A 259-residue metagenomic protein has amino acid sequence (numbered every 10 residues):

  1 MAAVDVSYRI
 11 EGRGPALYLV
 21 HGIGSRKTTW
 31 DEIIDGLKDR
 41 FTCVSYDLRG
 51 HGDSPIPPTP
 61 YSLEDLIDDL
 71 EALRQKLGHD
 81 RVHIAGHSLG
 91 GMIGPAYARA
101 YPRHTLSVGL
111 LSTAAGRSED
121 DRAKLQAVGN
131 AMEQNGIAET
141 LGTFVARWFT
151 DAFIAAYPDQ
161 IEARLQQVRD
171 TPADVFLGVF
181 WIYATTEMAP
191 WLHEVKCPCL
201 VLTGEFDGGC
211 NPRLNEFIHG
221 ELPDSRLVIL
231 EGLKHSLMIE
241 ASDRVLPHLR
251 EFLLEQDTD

Functional and structural regions predicted by a protein language model:
M1-Y18, K38-T42, H79, R226 (+1 more regions): Alpha/beta-hydrolase fold catalytic core
S7-T59: Conserved HGGG/HGGXW glycine-rich cap/lid loop of the alpha/beta-hydrolase fold
E64-R81: Conserved acidic catalytic loop of the alpha/beta-hydrolase fold
P95-A100, H104-E139: Flexible "cap/lid" loop of the alpha/beta hydrolase fold
G116-A123, N135-E194: Conserved alpha/beta-hydrolase catalytic His-Asp/Glu region
V195, V201-T203: Short beta-strand/loop motif that positions the catalytic acidic residue of the alpha/beta-hydrolase fold
E205-C210: Acidic catalytic loop of the alpha/beta-hydrolase fold
L233-S242, L246: Catalytic histidine-centered segment of alpha/beta-hydrolase-like enzymes
